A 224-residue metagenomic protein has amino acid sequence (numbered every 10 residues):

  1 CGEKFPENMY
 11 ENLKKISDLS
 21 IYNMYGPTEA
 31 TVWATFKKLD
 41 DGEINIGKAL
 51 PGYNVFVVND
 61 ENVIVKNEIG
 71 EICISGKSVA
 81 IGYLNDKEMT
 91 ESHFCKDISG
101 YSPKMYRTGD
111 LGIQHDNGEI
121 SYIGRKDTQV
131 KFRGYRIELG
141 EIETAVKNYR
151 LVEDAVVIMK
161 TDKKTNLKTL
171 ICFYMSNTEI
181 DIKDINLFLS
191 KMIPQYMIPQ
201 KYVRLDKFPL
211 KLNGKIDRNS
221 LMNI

Functional and structural regions predicted by a protein language model:
C1-N45, N54: Gly/Ser/Thr-rich phosphate-binding loop
S20-N23, K38-I224: AMP-dependent adenylate-forming
